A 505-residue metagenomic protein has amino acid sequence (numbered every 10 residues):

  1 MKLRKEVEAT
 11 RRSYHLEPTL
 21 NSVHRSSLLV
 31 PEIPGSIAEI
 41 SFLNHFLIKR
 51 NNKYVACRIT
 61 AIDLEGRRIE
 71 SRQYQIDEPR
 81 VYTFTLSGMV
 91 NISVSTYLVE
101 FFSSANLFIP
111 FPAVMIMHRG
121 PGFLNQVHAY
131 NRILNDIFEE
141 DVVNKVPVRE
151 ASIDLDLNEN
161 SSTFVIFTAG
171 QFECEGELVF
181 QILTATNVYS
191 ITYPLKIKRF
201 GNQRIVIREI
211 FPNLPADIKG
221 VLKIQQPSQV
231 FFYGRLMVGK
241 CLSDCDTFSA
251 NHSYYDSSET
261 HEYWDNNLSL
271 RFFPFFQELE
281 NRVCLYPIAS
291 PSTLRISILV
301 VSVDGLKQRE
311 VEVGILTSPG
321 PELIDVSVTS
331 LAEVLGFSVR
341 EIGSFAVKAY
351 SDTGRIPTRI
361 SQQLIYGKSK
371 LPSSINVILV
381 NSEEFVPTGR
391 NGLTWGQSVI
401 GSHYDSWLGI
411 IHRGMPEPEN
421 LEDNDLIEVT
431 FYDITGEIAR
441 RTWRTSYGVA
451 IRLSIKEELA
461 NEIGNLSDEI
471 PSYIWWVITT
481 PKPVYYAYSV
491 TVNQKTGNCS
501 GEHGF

Functional and structural regions predicted by a protein language model:
M1-F505: Gly/Pro-rich, tryptophan- and cysteine-flecked surface segments typical of secreted/extracellular proteins
